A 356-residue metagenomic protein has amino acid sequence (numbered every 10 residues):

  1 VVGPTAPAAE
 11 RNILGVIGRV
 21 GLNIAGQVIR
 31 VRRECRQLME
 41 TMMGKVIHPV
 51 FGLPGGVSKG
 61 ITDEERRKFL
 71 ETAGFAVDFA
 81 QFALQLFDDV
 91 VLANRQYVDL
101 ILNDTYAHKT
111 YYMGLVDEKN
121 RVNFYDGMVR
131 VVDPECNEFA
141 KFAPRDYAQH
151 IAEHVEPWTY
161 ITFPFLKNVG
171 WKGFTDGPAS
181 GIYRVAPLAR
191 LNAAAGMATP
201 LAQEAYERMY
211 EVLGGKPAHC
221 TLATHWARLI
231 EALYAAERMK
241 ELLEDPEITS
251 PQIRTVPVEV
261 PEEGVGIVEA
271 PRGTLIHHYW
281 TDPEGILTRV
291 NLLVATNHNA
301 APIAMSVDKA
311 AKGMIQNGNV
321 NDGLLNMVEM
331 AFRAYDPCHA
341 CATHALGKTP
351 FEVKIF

Functional and structural regions predicted by a protein language model:
V1-R272, V294-F356: Active-site bordering "gate/hinge" segments that shape substrate access to catalytic or cofactor-binding pockets
R272, H277-Y279: A translation/RNA-centric and nucleic-acid-associated enzymatic feature enriched in Class II aminoacyl-tRNA synthetases
D282: Short, acidic, Ser/Thr-enriched surface-loop or helix-capping motifs
